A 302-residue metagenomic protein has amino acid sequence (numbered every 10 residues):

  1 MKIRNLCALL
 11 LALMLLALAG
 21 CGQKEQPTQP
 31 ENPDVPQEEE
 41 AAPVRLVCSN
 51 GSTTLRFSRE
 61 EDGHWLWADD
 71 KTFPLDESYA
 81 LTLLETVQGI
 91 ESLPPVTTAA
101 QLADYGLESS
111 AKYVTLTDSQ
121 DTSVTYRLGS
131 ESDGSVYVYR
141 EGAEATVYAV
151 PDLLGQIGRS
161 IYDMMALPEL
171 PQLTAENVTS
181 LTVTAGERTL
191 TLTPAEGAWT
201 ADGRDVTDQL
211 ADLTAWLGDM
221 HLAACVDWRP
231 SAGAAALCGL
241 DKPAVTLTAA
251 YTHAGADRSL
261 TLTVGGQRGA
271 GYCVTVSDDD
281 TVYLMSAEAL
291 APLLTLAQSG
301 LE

Functional and structural regions predicted by a protein language model:
M1-A19: Sec-dependent bacterial lipoprotein signal peptides
C21-E302: A short-motif feature that recognizes glycine-rich, charge-decorated loops that bind or process nucleotide phosphates
